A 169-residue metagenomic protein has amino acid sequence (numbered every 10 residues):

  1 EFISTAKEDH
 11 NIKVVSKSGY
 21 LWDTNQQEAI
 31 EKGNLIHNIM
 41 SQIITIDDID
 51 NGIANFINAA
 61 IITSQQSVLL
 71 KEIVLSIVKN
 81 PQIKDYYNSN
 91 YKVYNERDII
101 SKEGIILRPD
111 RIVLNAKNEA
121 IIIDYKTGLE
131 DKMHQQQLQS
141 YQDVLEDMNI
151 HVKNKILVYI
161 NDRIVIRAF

Functional and structural regions predicted by a protein language model:
E1-K117, M133-Q139, D147: Nuclease catalytic cores
E103-F169: Nucleic-acid nuclease catalytic cores
